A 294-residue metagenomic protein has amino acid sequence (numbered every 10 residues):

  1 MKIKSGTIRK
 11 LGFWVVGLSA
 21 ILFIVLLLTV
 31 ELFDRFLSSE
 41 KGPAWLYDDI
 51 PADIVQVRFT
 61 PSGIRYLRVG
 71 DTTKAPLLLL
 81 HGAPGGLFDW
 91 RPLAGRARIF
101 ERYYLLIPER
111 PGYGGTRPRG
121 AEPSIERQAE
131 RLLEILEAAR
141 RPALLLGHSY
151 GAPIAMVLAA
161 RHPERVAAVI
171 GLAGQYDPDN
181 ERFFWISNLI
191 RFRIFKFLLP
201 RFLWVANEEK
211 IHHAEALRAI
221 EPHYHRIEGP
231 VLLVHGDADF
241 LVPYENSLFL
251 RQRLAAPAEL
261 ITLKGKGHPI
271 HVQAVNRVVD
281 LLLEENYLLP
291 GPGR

Functional and structural regions predicted by a protein language model:
A83-G95: The serine-hydrolase catalytic nucleophile loop
R98-R117: Conserved alpha/beta-hydrolase
R127-A143: Conserved acidic catalytic loop of the alpha/beta-hydrolase fold
P153-M156, A160, V169-F195: Flexible "cap/lid" loop of the alpha/beta hydrolase fold
I227, L233-H235, D239: Short beta-strand/loop motif that positions the catalytic acidic residue of the alpha/beta-hydrolase fold
G229, P243-R251: Short alpha-helix in the alpha/beta-hydrolase fold that links the catalytic acid
A238-V242, H268-P269: Acidic catalytic loop of the alpha/beta-hydrolase fold
K266-N276: Catalytic histidine-centered segment of alpha/beta-hydrolase-like enzymes
